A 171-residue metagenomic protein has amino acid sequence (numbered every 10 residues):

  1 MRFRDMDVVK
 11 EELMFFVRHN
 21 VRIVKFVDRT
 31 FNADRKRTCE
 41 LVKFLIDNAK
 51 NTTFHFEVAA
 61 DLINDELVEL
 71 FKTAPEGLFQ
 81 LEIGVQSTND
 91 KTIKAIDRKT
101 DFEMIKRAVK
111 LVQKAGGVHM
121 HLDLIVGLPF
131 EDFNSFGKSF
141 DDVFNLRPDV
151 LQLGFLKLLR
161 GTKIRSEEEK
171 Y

Functional and structural regions predicted by a protein language model:
M1-K114: Radical SAM [4Fe-4S] cluster-binding motif and immediate context
R29, D123, G154: Conserved acidic functional residues
R35-K36, K91-I96, V126-N134, L146-Y171: Flexible glycine/acidic-rich beta-alpha junction loops that bind and position SAM and/or redox cofactors in anaerobic
V42-F44, T73, S139, E168-Y171: Short, hinge-like loop/turn segments at secondary-structure boundaries
D65-F71, P129-R147: Catalytic cores of alpha/beta
K106, K110, D141, I164-Y171: Alpha-amylase-like alpha-glycosidases and glucanotransferases acting on alpha-linked glucans and related
K106-D132: Mobile, glycine- and charge-enriched loop segments and immediately flanking short secondary-structure elements within
